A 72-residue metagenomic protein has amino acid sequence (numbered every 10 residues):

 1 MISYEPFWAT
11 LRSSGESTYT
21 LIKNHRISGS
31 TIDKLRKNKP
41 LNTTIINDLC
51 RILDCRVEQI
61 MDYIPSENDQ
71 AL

Functional and structural regions predicted by a protein language model:
M1-T20: A short, Lys/Arg-rich alpha-helix, primarily the initiator
W8, Y19, D33, N47 (+1 more regions): Residues within the helices of the helix-turn-helix
A9-T10, M61-L72: Short, charged recognition helix plus adjacent turn of helix-turn-helix-like nucleic-acid-binding domains
R12, K23, R51: Alpha-helical residues within the helix-turn-helix
G15-D33: Short alpha-helical DNA-recognition segment
K39-R51: Short, basic-rich loop-to-helix N-cap that marks the start of a DNA-contacting helix
